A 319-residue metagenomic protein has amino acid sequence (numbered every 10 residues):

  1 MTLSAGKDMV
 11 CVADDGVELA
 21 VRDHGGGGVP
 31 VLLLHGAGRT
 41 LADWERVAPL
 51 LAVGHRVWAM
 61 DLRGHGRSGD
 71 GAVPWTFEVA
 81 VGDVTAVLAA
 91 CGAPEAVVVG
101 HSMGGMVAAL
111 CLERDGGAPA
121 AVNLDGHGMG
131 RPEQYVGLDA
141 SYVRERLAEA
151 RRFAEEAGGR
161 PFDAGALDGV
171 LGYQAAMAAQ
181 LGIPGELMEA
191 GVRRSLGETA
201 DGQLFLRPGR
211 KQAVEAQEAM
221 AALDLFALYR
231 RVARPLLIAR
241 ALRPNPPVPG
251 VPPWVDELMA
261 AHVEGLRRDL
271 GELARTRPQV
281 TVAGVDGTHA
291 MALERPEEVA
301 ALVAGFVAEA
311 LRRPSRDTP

Functional and structural regions predicted by a protein language model:
M1-E18: N-terminal cap/lid segment of alpha/beta-hydrolase-fold proteins
D14, L62-V99, D139-A140: Active-site loop/oxyanion-hole signature of alpha/beta-hydrolase fold enzymes
V17-V73, A300, G305: Conserved HGGG/HGGXW glycine-rich cap/lid loop of the alpha/beta-hydrolase fold
G100, G104, A108: Gly/Ala-rich beta-loop-alpha elbow adjacent to hydrolase catalytic centers
P119-R160: Flexible "cap/lid" loop of the alpha/beta hydrolase fold
E156-Q212, P249-V255: Conserved alpha/beta-hydrolase catalytic His-Asp/Glu region
L196-T276: Conserved serine/cysteine hydrolase catalytic core
G287-P296: Catalytic histidine-centered segment of alpha/beta-hydrolase-like enzymes
